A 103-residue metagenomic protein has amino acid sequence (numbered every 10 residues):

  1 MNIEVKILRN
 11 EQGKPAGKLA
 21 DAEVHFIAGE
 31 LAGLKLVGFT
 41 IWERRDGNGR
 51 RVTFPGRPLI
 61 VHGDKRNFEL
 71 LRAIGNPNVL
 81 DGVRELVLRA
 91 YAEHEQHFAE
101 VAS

Functional and structural regions predicted by a protein language model:
M1-S103: Single-stranded nucleic acid-binding surfaces, predominantly the OB-fold ssDNA-binding core
